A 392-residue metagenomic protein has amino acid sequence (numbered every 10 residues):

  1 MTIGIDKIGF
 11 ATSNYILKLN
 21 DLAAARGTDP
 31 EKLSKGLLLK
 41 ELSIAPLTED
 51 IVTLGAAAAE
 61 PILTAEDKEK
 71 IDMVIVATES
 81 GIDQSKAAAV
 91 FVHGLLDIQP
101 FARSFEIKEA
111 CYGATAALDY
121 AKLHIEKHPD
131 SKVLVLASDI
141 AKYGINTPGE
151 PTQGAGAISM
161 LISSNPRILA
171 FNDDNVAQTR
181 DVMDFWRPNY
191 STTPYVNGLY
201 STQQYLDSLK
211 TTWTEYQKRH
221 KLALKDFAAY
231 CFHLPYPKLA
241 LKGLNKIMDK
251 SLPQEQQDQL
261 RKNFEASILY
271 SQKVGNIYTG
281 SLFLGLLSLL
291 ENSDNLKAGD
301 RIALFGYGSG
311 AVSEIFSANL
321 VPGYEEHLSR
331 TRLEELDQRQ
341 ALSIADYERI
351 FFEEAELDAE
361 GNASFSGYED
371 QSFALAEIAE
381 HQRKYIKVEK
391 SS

Functional and structural regions predicted by a protein language model:
M1-T48, T147-Q203, D207, F316-S392: Condensing-enzyme catalytic core mediating Claisen C-C bond formation in acyl metabolism
I5, I51-Y112, K221-I247: Conserved beta-ketoacyl condensing-enzyme motif
G9-A11, A77-I82, E109-A114, A137-K142 (+2 more regions): Acidic, glycine-rich active-site loops and adjacent beta-strand->loop/helix elements that engage anionic groups
D29, I51-E66, A88, Q204-H220 (+1 more regions): Short, well-ordered amphipathic alpha-helical segments that serve as non-catalytic structural scaffolds within diverse
K32-G36, K40-D50, S80-K132, D249-S281: Conserved catalytic cysteine-centered active-site region of acyl-thioester-dependent Claisen-condensing enzymes
E126-S159: Flexible, glycine-rich active-site loops centered on histidine and acidic residues that chelate a metal or position
L199-H220, K225-M248, Y270-G275: A conserved active-site cap/scaffold subdomain adjacent to cofactor or substrate pockets
L287-D337: Catalytic phosphate/nucleotide-handling subdomain of diverse soluble enzymes
